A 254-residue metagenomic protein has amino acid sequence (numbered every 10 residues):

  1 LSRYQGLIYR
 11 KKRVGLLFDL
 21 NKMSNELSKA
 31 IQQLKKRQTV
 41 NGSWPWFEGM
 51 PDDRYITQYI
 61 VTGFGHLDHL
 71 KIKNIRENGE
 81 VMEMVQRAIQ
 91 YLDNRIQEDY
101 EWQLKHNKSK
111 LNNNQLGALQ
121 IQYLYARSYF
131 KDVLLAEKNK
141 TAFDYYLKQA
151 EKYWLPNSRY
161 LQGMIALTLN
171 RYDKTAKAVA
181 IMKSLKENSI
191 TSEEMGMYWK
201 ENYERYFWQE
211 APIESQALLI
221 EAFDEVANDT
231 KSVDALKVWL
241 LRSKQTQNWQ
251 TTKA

Functional and structural regions predicted by a protein language model:
L1-A254: Large, well-folded core regions of big proteins
